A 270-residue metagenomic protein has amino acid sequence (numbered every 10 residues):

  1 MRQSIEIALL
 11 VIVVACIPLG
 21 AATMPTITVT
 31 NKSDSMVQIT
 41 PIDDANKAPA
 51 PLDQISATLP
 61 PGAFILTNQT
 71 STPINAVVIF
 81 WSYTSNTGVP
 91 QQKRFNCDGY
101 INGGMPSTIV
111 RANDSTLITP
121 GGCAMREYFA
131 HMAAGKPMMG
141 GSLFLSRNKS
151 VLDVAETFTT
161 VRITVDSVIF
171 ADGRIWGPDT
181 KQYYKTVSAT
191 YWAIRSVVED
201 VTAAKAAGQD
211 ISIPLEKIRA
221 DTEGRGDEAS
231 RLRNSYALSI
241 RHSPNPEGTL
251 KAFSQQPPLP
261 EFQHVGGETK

Functional and structural regions predicted by a protein language model:
M1-L9: Bacterial N-terminal signal peptides that target proteins for export
A8-P18: Bacterial N-terminal signal peptides
L19-T23: Boundary at the C-terminal end of the N-terminal hydrophobic targeting segment
N31, P60, F64-N75, S82-N86: Asparagine-centered strand-capping/turn motif at beta-strand->loop junctions
T87-E156: Intrinsically disordered, low-complexity Pro/Gly/Ser/Thr-rich segments with frequent PxxP/GP/PP motifs and embedded
T157-F170: Short, aromatic- and glycine-rich surface loops/edge beta-strands on solvent-exposed regions
W176-A207: Short beta-strand elements
G208, S212-K270: A eukaryote-biased signal for long
